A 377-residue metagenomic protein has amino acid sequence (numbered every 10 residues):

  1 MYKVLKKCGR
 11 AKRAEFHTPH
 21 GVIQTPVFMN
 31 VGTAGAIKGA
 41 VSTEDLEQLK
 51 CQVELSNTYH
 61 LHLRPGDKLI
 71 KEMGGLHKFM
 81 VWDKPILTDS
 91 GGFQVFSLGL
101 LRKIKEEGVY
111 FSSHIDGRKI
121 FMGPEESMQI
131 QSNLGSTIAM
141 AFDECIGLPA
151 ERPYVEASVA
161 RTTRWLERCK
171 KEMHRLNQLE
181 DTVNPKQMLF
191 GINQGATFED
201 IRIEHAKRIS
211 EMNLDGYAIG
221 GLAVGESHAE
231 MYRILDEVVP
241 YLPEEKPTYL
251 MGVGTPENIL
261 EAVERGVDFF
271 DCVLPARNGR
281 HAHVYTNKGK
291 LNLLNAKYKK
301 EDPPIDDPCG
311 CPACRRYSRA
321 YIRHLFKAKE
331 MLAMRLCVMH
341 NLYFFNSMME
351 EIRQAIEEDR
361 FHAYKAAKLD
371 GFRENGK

Functional and structural regions predicted by a protein language model:
M1-H17, I23-G32, G39-A40, D143-P149 (+1 more regions): C-terminal extensions of enzymes
M1-V183, A296-K299: Non-catalytic, usually N-terminal nucleic-acid engagement modules in DNA/RNA processing proteins
G21, E54, D89, Q131 (+5 more regions): Conserved, mostly hydrophobic/aromatic
G21, T162-C169, I209, V238 (+2 more regions): Hydrophobic alpha-helical packing residues
E126, I130, L134, A157-R168 (+5 more regions): A non-catalytic, amphipathic alpha-helix used as a structural packing/dimerization or gating element in enzyme scaffolds
G147-E151, E156, G216-L222, M331-M334: Glycine- and acidic
T163, E172, L176, N184-I305: Glycine-rich phosphate/ribose-binding loops and adjacent secondary-structure elements that form binding surfaces
E172-T182, K246, I352-Y364: Surface-exposed helix-capping loop/turn segments at secondary-structure junctions
